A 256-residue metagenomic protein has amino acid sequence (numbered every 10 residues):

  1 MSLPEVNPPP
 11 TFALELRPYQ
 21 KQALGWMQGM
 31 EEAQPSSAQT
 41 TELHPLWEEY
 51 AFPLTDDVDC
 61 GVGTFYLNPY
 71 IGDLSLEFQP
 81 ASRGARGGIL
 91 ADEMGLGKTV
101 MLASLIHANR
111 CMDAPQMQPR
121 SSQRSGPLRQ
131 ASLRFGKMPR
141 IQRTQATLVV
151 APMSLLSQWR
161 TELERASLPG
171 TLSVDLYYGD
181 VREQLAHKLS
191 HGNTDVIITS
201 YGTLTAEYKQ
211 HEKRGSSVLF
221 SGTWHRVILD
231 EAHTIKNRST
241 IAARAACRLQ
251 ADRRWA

Functional and structural regions predicted by a protein language model:
M1-L3: Conserved ASCE P-loop NTPase core motifs with emphasis on AAA+ ATPases
E5-A256: ASCE P-loop NTPase motor core, strongest for the SF2 helicase catalytic module
